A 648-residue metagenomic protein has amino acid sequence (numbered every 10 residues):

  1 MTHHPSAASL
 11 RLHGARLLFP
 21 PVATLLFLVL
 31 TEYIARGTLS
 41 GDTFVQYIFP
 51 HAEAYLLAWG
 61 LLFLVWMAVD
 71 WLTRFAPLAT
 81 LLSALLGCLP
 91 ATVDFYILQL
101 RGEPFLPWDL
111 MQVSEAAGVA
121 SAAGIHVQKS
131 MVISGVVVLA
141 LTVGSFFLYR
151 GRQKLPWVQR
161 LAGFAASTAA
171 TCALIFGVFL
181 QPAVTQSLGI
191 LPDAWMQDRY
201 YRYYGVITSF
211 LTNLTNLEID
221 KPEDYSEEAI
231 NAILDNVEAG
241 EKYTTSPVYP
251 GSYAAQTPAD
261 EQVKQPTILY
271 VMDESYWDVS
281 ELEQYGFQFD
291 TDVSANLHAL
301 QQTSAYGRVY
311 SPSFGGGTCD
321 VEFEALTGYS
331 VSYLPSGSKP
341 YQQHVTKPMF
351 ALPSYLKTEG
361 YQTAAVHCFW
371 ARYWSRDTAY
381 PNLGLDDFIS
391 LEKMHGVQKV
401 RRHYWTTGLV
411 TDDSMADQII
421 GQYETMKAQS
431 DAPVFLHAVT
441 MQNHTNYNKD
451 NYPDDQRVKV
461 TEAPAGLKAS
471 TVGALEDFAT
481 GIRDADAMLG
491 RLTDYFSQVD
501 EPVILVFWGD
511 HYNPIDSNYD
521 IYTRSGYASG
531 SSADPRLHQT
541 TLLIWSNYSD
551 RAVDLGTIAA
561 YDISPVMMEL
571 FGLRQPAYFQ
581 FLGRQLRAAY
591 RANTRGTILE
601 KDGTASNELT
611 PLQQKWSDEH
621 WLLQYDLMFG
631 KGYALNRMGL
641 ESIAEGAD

Functional and structural regions predicted by a protein language model:
T2-Y201: Transmembrane and membrane-interface helices of multi-pass, inner-membrane envelope-modifying transferases
A7-R11, Y200-Y203, S226, T471 (+2 more regions): Intrinsic-disorder-associated interaction segments
D94-D109, Q128, E223-S226, S390 (+3 more regions): A diffuse structural propensity rather than consistent per-protein peaks
R101, D109-G118, S130-V132, S209-I219 (+2 more regions): Short alpha-helical interface patches
L106, P156, S226, A465-K468 (+1 more regions): Ser/Thr-centered flexible coil motifs
L110-V113, Y203-I207, E227, S294 (+2 more regions): Alpha-helix initiation and N-capping motif
G177-Y270: Membrane-interface segments at or immediately adjacent to transmembrane helices that form the boundary between
V248-K264, Y270-D273, W277-D648: Solvent-exposed soluble domains appended to multi-pass membrane proteins
